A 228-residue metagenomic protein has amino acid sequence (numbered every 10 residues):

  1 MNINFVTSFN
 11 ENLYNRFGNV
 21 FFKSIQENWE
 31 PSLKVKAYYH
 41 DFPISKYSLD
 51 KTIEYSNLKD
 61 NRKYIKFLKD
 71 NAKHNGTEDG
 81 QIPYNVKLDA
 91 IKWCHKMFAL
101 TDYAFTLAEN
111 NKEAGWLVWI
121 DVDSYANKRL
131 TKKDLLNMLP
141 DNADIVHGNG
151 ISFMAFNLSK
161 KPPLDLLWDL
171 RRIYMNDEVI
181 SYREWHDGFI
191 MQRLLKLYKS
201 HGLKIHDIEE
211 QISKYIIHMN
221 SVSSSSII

Functional and structural regions predicted by a protein language model:
M1-N19: N-proximal low-complexity "stem/linker" segments adjacent to membrane-targeting elements
R16-N19, C94-F98, W185-R193: A structural signal for well-ordered alpha-helical segments within the folded catalytic domains of diverse enzymes
S24-L33: Short, acidic, metal-binding catalytic loop of nucleotide-sugar glycosyltransferases
V35-H40: Short internal beta-strands
D41-N110: Active-site-proximal specificity loops/subdomain of glycosyltransferases
K92-V146: GT-A fold catalytic core of metal-dependent nucleotide-sugar glycosyltransferases, centered on the diacidic
N127-F189: Conserved catalytic core of nucleotide-sugar-dependent glycosyltransferases
P162-I228: Catalytic core and acceptor-binding pocket of nucleotide-sugar-dependent glycosyltransferases
